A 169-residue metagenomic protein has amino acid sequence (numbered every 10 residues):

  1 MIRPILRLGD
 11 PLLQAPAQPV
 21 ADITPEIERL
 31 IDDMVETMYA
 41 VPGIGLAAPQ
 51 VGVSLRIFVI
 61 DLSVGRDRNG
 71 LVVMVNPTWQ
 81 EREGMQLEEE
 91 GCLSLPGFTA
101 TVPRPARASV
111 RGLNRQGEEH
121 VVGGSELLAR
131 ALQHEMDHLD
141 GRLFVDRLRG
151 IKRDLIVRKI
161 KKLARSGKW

Functional and structural regions predicted by a protein language model:
M1-Q133, H138-W169: Active-site rim/adjacent substrate-binding subdomains
